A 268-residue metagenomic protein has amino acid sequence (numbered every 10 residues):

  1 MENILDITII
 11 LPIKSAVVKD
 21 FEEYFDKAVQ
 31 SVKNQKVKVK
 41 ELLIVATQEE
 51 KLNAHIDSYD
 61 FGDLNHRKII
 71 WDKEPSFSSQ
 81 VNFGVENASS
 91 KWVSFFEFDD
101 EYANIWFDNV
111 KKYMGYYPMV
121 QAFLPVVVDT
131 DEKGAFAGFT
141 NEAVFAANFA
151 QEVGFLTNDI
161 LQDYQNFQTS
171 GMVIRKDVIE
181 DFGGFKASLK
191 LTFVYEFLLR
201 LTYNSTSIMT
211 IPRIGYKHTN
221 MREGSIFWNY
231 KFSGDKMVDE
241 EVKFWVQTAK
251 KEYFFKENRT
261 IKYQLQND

Functional and structural regions predicted by a protein language model:
K27-V39: Short, acidic, metal-binding catalytic loop of nucleotide-sugar glycosyltransferases
K40-E49, I69-W71: Short beta-strand/loop segment that forms part of the nucleotide-sugar
W71-A88: Glycine-rich, basic loop-to-helix element that forms the pyrophosphate-binding segment of sugar-nucleotide handling
V93: Short aromatic/hydrophobic "clamp" motif used to bind/position activated sugar donors
I105-N141: Conserved donor NDP-sugar-binding/catalytic core segment of glycosyltransferases
A135-T140, S188-K190, S205-S207, I211-K243: Nucleotide-sugar-dependent glycosyltransferase catalytic core
N141-Y164: Short, flexible, basic/aromatic active-site loop/helix in glycosyltransferases
K190-F197: Acidic donor-binding loop at a coil-to-helix junction in glycosyltransferase catalytic cores that engages
